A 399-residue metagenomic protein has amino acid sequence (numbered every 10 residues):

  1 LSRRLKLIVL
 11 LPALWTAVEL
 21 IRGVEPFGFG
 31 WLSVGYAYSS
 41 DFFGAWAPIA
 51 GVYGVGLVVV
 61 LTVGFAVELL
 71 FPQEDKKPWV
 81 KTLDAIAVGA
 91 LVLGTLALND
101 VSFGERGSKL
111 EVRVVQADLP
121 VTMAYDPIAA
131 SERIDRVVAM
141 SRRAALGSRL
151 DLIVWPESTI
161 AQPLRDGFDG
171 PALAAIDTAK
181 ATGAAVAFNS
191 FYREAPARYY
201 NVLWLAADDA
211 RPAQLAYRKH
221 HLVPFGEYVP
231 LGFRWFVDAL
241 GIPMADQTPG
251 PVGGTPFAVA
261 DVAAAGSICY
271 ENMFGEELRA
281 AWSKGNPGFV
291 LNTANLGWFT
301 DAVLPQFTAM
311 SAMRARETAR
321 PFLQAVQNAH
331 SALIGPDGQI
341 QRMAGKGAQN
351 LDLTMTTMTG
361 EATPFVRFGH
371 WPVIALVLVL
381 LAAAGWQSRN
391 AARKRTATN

Functional and structural regions predicted by a protein language model:
L1-L5, L69-V80: Membrane-interface helix-boundary motifs at transmembrane edges
S2-A17: Internal alpha-helical transmembrane segments of multi-pass membrane proteins
L11-W15, D84-L91, P372-L380: Hydrophobic alpha-helical transmembrane segments of polytopic
T16-E19, P48, P171, I268: Hydrophobic transmembrane-helix microenvironments that flank and shape a buried ionizable site
V18-F29: C-terminal TM-helix exit segments that contain a strictly Trp-centered aromatic cap at the helix terminus
F29-F65, L69, P78, R314-A397: C-terminal beta-strand edge segments of enzyme domains
K76-F103: Internal/C-terminal transmembrane anchor helices
D100-P372: Soluble catalytic domains of enzymes that build or remodel membrane lipids, polysaccharides, and related
